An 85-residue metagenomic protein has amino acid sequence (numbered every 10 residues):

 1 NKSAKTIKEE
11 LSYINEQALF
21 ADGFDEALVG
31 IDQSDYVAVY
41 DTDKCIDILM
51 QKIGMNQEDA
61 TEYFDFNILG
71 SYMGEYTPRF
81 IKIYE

Functional and structural regions predicted by a protein language model:
N1-E85: C-terminal alpha-helical interaction appendages
